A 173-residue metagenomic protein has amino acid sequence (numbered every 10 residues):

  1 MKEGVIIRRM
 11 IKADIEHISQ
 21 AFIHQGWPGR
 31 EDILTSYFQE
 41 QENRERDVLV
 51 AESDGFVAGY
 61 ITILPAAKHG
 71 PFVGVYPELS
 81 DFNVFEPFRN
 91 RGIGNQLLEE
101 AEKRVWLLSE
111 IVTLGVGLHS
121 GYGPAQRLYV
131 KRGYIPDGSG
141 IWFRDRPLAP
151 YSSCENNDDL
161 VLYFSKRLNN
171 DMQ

Functional and structural regions predicted by a protein language model:
V5, R9-E16, Q20-E86, L98-E99 (+2 more regions): Acetyl-CoA-dependent GNAT
R46, N157-Y163: Short hydrophobic/aromatic beta-strand or adjacent loop that forms the aromatic wall/cage of a ligand/substrate-binding
T62-P77, G138-D159: Conserved acyl-donor/pantetheine-binding loop and adjacent beta-alpha core of acyl/acetyltransferases and related
F82-R89, V116-H119: A short, internal acetyl-CoA/4′-phosphopantetheine-binding micro-motif in the GNAT/acyltransferase core
G92: Glycine-rich phosphate-binding loop
N95, L118-S139, R146-S152, N157: Conserved active-site alpha-helix within GNAT-family acetyltransferase domains
V105-L118: Conserved GNAT acetyl-CoA-binding A-motif
D158, R167-Q173: Glyoxalase I/VOC metalloenzyme domain signal
